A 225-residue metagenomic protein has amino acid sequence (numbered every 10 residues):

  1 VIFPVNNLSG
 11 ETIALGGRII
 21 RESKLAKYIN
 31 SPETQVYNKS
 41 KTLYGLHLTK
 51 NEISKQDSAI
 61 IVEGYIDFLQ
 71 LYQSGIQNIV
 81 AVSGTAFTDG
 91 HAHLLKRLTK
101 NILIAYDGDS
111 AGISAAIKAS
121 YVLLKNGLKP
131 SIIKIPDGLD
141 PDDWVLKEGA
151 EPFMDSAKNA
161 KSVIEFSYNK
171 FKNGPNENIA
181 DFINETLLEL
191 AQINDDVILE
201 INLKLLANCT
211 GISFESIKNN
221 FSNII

Functional and structural regions predicted by a protein language model:
V1-I102, A115-A116: Phosphate-handling DNA/RNA-contact segment within nucleic-acid enzymes
N7-L8, K50-S58, D89-I102, G108-I225: A charged alpha-helical hairpin associated with nucleic-acid processing machineries
